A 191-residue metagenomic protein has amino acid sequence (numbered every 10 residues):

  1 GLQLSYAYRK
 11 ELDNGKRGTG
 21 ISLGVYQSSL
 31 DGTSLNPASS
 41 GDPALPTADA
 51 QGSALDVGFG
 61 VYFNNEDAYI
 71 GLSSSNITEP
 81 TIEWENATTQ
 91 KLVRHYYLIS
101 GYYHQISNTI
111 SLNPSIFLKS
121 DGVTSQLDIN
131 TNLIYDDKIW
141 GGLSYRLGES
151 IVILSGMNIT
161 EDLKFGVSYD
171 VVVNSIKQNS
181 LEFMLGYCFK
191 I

Functional and structural regions predicted by a protein language model:
G1-I191: Subset of outer-membrane beta-barrel
